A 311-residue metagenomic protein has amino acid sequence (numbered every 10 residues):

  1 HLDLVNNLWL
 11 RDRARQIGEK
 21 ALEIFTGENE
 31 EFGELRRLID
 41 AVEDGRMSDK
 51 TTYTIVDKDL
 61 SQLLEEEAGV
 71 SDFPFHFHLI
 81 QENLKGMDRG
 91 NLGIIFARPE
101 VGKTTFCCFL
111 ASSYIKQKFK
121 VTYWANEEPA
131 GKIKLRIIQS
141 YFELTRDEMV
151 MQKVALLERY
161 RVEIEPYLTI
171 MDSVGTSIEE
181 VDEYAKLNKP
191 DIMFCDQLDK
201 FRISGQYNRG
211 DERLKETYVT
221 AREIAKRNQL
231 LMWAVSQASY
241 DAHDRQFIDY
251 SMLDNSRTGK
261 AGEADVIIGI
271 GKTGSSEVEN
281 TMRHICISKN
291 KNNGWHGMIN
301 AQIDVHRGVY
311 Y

Functional and structural regions predicted by a protein language model:
L2-K58: Short, small/acidic-rich helices and loops at N termini and domain boundaries of DNA replication/processing enzymes
L10-R13, I17, E31, H76 (+8 more regions): Helical mechanochemical/support elements of P-loop NTPase systems and associated helical scaffolds
S48-L144, K260: The Walker A/P-loop phosphate-binding site
Q81, F96, E100, F109 (+1 more regions): Phosphate-binding/switch region of NTP-binding enzymes
E82, S113, K118-K189, I203 (+1 more regions): Cytosolic-facing regulatory segments adjacent to core modules
G86-M87, Y114-K116, R161-E163, K186-L187 (+2 more regions): Conserved catalytic network of the ASCE P-loop NTPase/AAA+ motor domain
G93-I95, T122-W124, M171, W233 (+1 more regions): Hydrophobic/aromatic beta-strand patches that form the interior of the parallel beta-sheet core in alpha/beta enzyme
T169-R227: Phosphate-binding/switch loop-helix module in NTP-utilizing enzymes
